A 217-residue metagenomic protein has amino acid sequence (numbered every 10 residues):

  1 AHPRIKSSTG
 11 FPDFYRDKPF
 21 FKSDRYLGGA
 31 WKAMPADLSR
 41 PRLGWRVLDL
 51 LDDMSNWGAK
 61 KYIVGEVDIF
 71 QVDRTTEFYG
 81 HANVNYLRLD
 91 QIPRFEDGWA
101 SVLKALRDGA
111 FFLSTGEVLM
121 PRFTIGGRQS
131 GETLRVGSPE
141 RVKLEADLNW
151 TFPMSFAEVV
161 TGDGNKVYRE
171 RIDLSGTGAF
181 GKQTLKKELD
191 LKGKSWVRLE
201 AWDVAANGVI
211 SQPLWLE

Functional and structural regions predicted by a protein language model:
A1-K61, R74: Catalytic cores of extracellular degradative/oxidative enzymes
D37, D52, N56-I63, V67-E217: C-terminal functional module detector
